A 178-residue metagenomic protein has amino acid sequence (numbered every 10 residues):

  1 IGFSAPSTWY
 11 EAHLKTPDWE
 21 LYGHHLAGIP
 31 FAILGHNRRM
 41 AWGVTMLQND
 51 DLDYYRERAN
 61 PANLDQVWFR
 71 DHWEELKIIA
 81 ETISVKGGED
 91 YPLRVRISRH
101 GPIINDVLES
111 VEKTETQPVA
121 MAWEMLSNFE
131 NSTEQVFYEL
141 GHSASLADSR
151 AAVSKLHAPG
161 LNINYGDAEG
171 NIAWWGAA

Functional and structural regions predicted by a protein language model:
I1-A178: Mature extracytoplasmic enzyme cores
